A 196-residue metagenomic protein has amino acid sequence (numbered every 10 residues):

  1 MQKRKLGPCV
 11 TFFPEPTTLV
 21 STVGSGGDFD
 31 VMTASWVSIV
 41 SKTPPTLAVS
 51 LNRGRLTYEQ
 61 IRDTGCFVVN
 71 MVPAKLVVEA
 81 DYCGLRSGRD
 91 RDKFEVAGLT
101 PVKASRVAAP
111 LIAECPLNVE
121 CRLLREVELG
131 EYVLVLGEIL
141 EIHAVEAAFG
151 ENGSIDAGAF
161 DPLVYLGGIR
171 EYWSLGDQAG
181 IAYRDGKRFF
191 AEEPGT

Functional and structural regions predicted by a protein language model:
M1-T196: Basic, polyanion-binding surface patches
